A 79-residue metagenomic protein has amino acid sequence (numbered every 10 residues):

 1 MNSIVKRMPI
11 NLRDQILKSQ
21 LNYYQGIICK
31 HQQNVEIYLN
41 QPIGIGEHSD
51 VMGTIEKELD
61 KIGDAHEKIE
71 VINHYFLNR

Functional and structural regions predicted by a protein language model:
N2-R79: Extended, charge-rich alpha-helical interface modules
